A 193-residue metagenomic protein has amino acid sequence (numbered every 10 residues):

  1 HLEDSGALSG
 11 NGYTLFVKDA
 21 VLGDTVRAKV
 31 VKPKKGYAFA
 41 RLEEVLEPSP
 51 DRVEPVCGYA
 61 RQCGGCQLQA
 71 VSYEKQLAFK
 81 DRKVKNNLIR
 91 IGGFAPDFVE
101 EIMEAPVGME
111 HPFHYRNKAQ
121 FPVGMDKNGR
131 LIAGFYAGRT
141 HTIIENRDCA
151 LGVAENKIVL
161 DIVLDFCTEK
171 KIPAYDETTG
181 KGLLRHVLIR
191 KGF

Functional and structural regions predicted by a protein language model:
H1-F193: Accessory RNA-recognition modules of RNA-modification enzymes
